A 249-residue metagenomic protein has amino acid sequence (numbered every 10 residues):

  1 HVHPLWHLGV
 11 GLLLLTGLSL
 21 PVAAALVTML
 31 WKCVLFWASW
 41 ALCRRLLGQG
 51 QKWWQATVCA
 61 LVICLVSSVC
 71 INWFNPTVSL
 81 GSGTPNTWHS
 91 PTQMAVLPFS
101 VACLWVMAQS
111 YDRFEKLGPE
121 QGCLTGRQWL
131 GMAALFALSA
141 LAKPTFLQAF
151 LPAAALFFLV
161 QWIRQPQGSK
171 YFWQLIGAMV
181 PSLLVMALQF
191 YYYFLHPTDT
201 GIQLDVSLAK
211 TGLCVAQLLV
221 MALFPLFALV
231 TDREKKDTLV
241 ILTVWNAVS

Functional and structural regions predicted by a protein language model:
H1-S19: Short hydrophobic/aromatic helix or loop-helix immediately within or flanking a transmembrane segment in polytopic
H3, P144-F150, F158-S249: Transmembrane catalytic cores of multi-pass membrane glycosyltransferases and polysaccharide-assembly enzymes
T16, L65-V66, L138-T145: Transmembrane helix irregularities
L26-G50, A102: Transmembrane-helix motifs of polytopic, lipid-linked glycan transferases
K32, Q93-L104, A149, A153 (+2 more regions): Hydrophobic core segments of transmembrane alpha-helices in multi-pass, intramembrane catalytic enzymes
L47-G50, Y111-G131, Q165-Y171, V240: Membrane-interfacial, low-structure loops and terminal tails that flank and connect transmembrane helices in multi-pass
W53-Y111, T211-L218: Membrane-interface micro-motifs in multi-pass membrane enzymes
Q128-P144, A155: Membrane-interface alpha helices of multi-pass inner-membrane proteins
